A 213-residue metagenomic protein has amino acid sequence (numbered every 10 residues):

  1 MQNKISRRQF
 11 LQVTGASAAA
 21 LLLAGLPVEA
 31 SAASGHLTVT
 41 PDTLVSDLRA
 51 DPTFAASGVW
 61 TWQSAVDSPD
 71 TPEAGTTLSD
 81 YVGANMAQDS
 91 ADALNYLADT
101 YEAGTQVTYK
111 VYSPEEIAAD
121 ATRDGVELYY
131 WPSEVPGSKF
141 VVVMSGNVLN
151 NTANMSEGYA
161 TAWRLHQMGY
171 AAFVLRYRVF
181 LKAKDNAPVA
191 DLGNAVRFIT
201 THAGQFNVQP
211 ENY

Functional and structural regions predicted by a protein language model:
Q2-A18: N-terminal secretory signal peptides and thylakoid transit peptides that target proteins across membranes
N3, A24-D47: C-terminal segment of N-terminal export signals and the immediately downstream linker at the start of the mature
L37-T77: Short acidic-hydrophobic catalytic motif
L78-V135: N-terminal cap/lid segment of alpha/beta-hydrolase-fold proteins
S138-G146: Short beta-strand element of the alpha/beta-hydrolase
G146-E157, V174-A187: Cap/lid segment of the alpha/beta-hydrolase catalytic domain
S156-F173: Short amphipathic alpha-helix adjacent to the substrate-entry channel of hydrolases
F198-Y213: Gly/Ser-rich "nucleophile elbow"/oxyanion-hole loop immediately N-terminal to the catalytic nucleophile in hydrolases
